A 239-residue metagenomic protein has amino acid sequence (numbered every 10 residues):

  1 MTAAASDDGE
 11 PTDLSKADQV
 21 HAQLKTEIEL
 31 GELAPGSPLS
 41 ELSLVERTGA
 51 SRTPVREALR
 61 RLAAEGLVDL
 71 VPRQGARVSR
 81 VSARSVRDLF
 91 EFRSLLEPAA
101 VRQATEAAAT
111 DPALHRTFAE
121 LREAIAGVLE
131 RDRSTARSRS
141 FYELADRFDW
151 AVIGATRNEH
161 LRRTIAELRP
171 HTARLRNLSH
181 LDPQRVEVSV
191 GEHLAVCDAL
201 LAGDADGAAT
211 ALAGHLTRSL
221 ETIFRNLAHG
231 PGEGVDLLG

Functional and structural regions predicted by a protein language model:
M1-E106, F224-G239: Short linear motifs at protein or domain termini
S15, R139, V186-E187: Short helix-capping and inter-helix turn/linker motifs at the boundaries of alpha-helical repeat units
R47, H180-G239: C-terminal regulatory/effector modules of DNA-binding transcriptional regulators
S82-A83, L175-S179: Short alpha-helical transmembrane interface motifs in multi-pass membrane proteins
L89, T110-N177, V190-D198, G207-T217: Conserved amphipathic alpha-helical segments that form helical-bundle/coiled-coil interaction surfaces
T105-E106, R157, L181-D182: Short helix-capping/hinge motifs at transmembrane helix termini and TM-loop junctions
